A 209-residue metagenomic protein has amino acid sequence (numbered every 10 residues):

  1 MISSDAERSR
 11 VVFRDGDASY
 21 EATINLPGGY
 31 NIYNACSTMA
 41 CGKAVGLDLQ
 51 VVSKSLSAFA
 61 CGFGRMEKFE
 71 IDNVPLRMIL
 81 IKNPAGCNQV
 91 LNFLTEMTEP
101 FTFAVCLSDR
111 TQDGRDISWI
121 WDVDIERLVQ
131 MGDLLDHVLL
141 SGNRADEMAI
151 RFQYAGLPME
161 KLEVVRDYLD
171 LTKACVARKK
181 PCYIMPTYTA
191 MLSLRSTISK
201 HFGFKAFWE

Functional and structural regions predicted by a protein language model:
M1-E21: Extended acidic/charged loop-beta regions that coordinate divalent cations and stabilize anionic phosphate/carboxylate
S4, G16-A18, P27-G29, N83 (+2 more regions): Generic structural motif
D5, N25-G29, Y33, F69 (+1 more regions): Surface-exposed loop/turn and secondary-structure junction residues enriched for glycine/proline
S9, Y20, S37, G62-G64: Structural beta-strand/beta-sheet cores of well-ordered domains, especially the beta-sheet scaffolds that support
D15-I24, F69-V74: Glycine/charged-rich beta-loop-alpha catalytic/anionic-binding loops adjacent to active sites
Y20-S57: A conserved, hydrophobic alpha-helical segment in the catalytic core of large ATP/adenylate-utilizing enzymes
K43-L49, K54-F63, K68-E209: ATP-dependent carboxylate-amine ligase
